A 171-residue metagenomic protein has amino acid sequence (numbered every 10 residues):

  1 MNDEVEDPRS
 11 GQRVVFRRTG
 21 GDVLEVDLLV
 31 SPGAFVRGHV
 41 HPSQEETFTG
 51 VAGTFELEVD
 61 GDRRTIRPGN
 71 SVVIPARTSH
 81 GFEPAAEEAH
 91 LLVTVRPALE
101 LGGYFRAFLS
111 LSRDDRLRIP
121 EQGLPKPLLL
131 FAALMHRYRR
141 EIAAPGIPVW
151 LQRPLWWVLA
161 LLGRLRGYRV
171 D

Functional and structural regions predicted by a protein language model:
M1-E25, F35-Q44, T49, T54-D171: Jelly-roll (double-stranded beta-helix
D27-L29: Short amphipathic
